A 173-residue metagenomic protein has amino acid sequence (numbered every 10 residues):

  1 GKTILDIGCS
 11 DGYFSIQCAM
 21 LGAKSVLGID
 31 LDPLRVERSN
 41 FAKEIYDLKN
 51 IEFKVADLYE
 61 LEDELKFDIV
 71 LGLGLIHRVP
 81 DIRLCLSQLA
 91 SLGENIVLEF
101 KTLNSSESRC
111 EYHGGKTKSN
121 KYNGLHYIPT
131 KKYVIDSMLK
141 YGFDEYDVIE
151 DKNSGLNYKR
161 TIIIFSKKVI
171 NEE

Functional and structural regions predicted by a protein language model:
G8-S10: Class I SAM-dependent methyltransferase "Motif I" SAM/SAH-binding loop
G12-I16: Glycine-rich SAM-binding Motif I of class I
Q17, L21-D47: Class I SAM-dependent methyltransferase SAM/SAH-binding core
D47-L58: Conserved SAM-binding strand-loop segment of SAM-dependent methyltransferases
L71: A conserved beta-strand element that flanks and buttresses the S-adenosyl-L-methionine
R78-L92: A short, conserved alpha-helix within the catalytic core of class I
G93-S105: Conserved beta-strand signature within the Rossmann-like core of class I S-adenosyl-L-methionine
G124-G142: Short alpha-helix
